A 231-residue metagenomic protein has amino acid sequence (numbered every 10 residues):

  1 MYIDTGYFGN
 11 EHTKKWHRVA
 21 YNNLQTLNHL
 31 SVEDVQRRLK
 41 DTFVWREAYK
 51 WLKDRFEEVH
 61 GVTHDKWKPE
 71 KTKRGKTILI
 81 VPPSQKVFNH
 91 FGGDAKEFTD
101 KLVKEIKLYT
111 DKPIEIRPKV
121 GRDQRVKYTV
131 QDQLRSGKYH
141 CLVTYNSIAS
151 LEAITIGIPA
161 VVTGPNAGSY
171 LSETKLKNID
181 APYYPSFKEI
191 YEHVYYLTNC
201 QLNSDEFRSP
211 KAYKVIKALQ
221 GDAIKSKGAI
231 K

Functional and structural regions predicted by a protein language model:
M1, T77, H140-V143: Structural motif
M1-D34, Q131, A149-S150: Active-site and donor-binding regions of nucleotide-sugar-utilizing enzymes
T5-F8, G164-S169: Short, acidic/turn-prone active-site loops that include or flank metal/cofactor- and phosphate-binding residues
H12, H90, E152-T155, S172: Short glycine-/acidic-enriched loop or helix-start segments at secondary-structure transitions that form or flank
A20-G75, L171-K231: Leloir-type glycosyltransferase catalytic cores
H64-D123: Conserved catalytic-core segment of nucleotide-activated headgroup transferases in glycan assembly
K104-V161, P165-A167: Donor nucleotide-activated moiety binding/catalytic core segment of transferases that use nucleotide-activated donors
